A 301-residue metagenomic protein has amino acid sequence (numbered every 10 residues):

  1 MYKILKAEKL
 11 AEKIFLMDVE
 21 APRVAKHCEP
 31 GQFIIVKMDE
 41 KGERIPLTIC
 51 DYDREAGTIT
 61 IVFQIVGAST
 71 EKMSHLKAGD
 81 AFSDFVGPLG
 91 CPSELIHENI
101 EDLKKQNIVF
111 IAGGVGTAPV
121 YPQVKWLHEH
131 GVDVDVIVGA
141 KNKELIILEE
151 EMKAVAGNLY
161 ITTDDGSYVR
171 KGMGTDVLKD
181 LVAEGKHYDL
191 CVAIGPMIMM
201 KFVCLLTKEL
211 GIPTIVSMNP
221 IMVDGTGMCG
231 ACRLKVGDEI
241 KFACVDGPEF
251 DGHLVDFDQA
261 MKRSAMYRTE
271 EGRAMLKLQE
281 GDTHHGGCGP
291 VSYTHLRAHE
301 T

Functional and structural regions predicted by a protein language model:
M1-D80: Ferredoxin-reductase
V36, D84-F85, L234: A generic structural signal for residues embedded in beta-strands
D39, G87-P88, G237: Short, surface-exposed secondary-structure boundary micro-motifs
G42-I49, L89-I96, C244: Short, Lys/Arg- and Gly-enriched loop/turn segments at beta-strand edges
E71-V223: FNR/FR-type flavoprotein reductase catalytic core
P220-P248, G289: Local cysteine-cluster metal-coordination motifs and their immediate loop/turn environment, predominantly Fe-S cluster
V245, F250-S292: Short Fe-S-cluster ligation motifs
T294-T301: Conserved small/polar residues in nucleotide/adenosyl-binding loops
